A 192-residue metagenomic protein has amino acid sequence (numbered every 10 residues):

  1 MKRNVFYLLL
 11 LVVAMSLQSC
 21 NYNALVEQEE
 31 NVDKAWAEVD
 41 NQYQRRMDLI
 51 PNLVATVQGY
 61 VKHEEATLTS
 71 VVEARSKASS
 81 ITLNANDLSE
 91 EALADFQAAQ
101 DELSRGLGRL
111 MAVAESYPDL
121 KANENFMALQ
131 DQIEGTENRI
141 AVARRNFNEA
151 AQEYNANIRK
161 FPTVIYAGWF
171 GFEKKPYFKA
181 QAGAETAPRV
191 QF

Functional and structural regions predicted by a protein language model:
K2-F192: A helix-centric hydrophobic-segment signal that preferentially recognizes long, alpha-helical stretches used
